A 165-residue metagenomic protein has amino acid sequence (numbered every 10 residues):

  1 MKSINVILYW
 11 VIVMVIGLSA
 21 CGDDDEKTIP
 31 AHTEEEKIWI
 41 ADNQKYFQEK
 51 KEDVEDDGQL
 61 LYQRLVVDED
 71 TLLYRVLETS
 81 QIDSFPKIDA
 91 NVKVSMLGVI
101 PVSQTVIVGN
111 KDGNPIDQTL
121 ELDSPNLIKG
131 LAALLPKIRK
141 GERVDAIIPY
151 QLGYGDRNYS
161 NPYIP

Functional and structural regions predicted by a protein language model:
M1-Y9: Bacterial N-terminal signal peptides that target proteins for export
V11-V13: Sec-dependent N-terminal signal peptides
I16-A20: C-terminal motif of bacterial Sec signal peptides marking the signal peptidase cleavage site
C21-P165: Cross-family detector of peptidyl-prolyl cis-trans isomerase
